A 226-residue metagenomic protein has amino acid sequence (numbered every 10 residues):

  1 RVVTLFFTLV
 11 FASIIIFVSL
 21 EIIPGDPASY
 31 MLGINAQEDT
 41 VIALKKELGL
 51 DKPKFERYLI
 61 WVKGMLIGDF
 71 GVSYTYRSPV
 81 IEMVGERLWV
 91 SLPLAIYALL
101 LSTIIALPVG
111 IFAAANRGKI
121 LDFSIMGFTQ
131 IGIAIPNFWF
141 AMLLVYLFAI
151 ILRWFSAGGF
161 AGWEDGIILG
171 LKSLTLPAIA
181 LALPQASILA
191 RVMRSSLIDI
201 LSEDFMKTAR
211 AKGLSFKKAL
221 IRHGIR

Functional and structural regions predicted by a protein language model:
L5, R87, S91, G127-Q130 (+1 more regions): Residue-level signal for discrete positions within transmembrane alpha-helices of multi-pass small-molecule
F6, V10-F11, I15, S19 (+2 more regions): Internal alpha-helical transmembrane segments of multipass membrane proteins, especially hydrophobic lipid-embedded
T8-L59, L152-S173: Hydrophobic alpha-helical transmembrane segments of membrane transport/permease proteins and related membrane-embedded
I15-I22, K52, K63, G127-G158 (+1 more regions): Membrane-water interface segments at the C-terminal ends of transmembrane alpha-helices in multi-pass inner-membrane
I16, L20, P24, A28 (+5 more regions): Membrane-water interface at transmembrane helix exits
G33, A43-K46, I60, G64 (+6 more regions): Short amphipathic alpha-helical coupling elements at transmembrane boundaries
D51-L107: An internal, D/E-rich "acidic patch" concept
L88-D122, N137, I150, E164-R226: Alpha-helical transmembrane segments of integral membrane proteins, especially multi-pass inner/plasma-membrane
